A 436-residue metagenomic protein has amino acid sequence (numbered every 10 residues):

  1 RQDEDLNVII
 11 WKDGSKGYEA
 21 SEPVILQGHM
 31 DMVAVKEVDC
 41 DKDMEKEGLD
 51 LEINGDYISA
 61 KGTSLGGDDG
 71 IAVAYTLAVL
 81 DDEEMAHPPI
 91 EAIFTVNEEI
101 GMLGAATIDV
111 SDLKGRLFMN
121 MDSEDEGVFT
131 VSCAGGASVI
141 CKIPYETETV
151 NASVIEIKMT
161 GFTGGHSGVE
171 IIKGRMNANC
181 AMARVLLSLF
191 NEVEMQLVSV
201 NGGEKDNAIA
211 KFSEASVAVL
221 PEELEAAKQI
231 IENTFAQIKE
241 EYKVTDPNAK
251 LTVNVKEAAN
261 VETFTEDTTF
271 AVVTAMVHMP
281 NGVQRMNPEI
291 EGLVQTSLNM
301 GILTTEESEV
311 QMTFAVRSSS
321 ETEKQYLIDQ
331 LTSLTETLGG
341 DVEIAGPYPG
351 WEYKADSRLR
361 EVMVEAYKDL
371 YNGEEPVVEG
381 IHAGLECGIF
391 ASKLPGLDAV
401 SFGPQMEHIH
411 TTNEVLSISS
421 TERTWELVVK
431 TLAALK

Functional and structural regions predicted by a protein language model:
R1-E22: A non-catalytic alpha/beta surface segment that caps or lines the substrate-entry region of metallo-dependent hydrolase
Y18-P89, F94-R116, K142, N151-V154 (+5 more regions): Active-site metal-coordination/substrate-binding segment of hydrolases, especially metallo-dependent peptidases
H87-A178, L186, F190: Fold-level recognition of mixed alpha/beta catalytic cores in primary-metabolism enzymes, strongest
S111, R175-E192, V219-L224, F270-V277 (+5 more regions): His/Asp/Glu-rich mid-to-C-terminal helical/loop segments that flank catalytic regions of hydrolases
E148-A152, I171-N201, P221-S297, L331 (+1 more regions): Acidic-enriched catalytic cores of C-N bond-cleaving enzymes acting on peptides and small amides
N177-N179, A183-V200, Y353-L397: Active-site-adjacent substrate-binding region of metalloamidase/peptidase-like peptide-processing proteins
E214-S216, K250-T263, N299-L303, Q311-E321 (+1 more regions): A short beta-alpha structural unit
P288, Q295-S308, A315, V364-Y367 (+1 more regions): Zn-dependent metallopeptidase/amidohydrolase metal-coordination segment
